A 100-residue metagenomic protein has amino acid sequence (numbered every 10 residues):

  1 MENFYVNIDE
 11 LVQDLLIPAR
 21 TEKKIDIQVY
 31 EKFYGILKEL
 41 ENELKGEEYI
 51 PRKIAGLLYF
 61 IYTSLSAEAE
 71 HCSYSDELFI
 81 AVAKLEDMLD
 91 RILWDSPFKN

Functional and structural regions predicted by a protein language model:
M1-Y34: Short terminal alpha-helical segments
L15, A19, D26, L44-E47 (+2 more regions): Short secondary-structure junctions and interdomain/linker hinges
K24, E48-Y49, S73: Charged, low-complexity interaction regions
K32-G35, Y49, I80: Generic alpha-helix structural propensity
Y34, K38-E41, E86: Residue-level detector of alpha-helical secondary structure
E39-R52: Short, solvent-exposed, charged loop/turn and helix-capping segments that join or cap alpha-helices on peripheral
Y49-I61: Short, well-ordered alpha-helical segments that carry or flank key catalytic/ligand-binding motifs at enzyme/regulatory
F60-N100: Amphipathic alpha-helical binding modules
